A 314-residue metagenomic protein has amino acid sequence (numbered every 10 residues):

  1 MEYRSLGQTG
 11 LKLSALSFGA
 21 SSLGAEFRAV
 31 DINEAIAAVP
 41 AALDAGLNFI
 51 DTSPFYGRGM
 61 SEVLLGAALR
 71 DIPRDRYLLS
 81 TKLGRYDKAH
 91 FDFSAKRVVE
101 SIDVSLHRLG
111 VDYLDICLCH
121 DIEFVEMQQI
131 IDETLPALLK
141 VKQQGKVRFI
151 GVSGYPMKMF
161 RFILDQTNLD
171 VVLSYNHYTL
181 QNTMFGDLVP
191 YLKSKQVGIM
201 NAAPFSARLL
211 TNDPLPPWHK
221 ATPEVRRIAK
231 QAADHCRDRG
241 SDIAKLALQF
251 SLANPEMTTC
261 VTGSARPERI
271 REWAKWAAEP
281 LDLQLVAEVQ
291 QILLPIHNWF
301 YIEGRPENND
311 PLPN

Functional and structural regions predicted by a protein language model:
M1-Y77: N-terminal binding-site loop/beta-alpha segment at the start of enzyme catalytic domains that lines or forms
L6, F18, A35, I50 (+11 more regions): Conserved, mostly hydrophobic/aromatic
Q8, G66-R74, L106-G110, I163-T167 (+1 more regions): Acidic (Asp/Glu)-rich catalytic clusters
L11-L16, G46-N48, P73-Y77, V111-D115 (+4 more regions): Short, well-ordered coil/turn segments that N-cap beta-strands
F27-A29, S53-E62, D87-A89, V125-Q128 (+1 more regions): Acidic-and-aromatic substrate-binding clefts and catalytic sites of carbohydrate-active enzymes
A29-A42, F93-L109, P156-F162: Short, acidic/polar
L106-V125: Active-site groove signature of glycoside hydrolases
I122-I296, F300, P306-N314: Beta/alpha (TIM)-barrel catalytic core signal, keyed to glycine-rich beta->alpha loops juxtaposed to Asp/Glu that bind
